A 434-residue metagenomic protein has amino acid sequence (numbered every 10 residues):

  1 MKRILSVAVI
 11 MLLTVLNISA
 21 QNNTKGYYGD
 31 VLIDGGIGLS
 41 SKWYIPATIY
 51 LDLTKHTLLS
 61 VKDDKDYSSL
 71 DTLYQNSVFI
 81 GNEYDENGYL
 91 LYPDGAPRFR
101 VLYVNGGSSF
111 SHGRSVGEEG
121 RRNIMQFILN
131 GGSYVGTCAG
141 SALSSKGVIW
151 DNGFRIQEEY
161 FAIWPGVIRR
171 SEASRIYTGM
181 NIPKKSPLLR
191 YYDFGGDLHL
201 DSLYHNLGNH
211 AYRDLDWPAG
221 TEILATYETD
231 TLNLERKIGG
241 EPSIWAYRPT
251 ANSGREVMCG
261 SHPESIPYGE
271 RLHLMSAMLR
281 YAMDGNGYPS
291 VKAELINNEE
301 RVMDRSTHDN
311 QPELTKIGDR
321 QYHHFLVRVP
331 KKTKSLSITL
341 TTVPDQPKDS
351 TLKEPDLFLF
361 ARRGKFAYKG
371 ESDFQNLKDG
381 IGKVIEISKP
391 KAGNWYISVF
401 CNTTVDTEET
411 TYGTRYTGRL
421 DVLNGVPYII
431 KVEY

Functional and structural regions predicted by a protein language model:
M1-I4: Positively charged n-region of N-terminal signal peptides that target proteins for export
V7-V15: Bacterial N-terminal signal peptides
I18-A20: Boundary at the C-terminal end of the N-terminal hydrophobic targeting segment
L39-D151: Helical hinge/lid and interdomain linker segments adjacent to catalytic or ligand-binding clefts that mediate domain
L129, S144-G195: Class I SAM-dependent methyltransferase SAM-binding "motif I" and its flanking Rossmann-like core
G179-N252, G260, E264-P267: Catalytic beta-strand/loop cores that center a nucleophilic Ser/Cys/Thr and support acyl-enzyme chemistry
V291-D309, E313-T315, H323-L336, K353 (+2 more regions): C-terminal edge strands of extracellular/lumenal beta-sandwich accessory domains
S335-S350: Short amphipathic, basic-aromatic surface patches that mediate peripheral association with negatively charged
